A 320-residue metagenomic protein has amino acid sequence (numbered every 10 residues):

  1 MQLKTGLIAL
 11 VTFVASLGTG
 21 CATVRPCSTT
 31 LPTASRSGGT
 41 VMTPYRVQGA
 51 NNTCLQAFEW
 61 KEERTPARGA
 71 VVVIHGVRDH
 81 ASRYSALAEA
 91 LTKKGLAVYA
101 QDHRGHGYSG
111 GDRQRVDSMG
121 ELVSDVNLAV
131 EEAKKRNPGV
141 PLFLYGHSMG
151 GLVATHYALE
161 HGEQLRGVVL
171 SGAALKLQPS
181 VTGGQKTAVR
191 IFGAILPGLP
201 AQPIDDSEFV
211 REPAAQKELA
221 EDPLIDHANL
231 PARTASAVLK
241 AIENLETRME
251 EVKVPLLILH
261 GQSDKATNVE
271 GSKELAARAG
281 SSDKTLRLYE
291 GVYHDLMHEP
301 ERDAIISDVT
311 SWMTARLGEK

Functional and structural regions predicted by a protein language model:
S16-G49, T53-E63: An N-terminal hydrophobic leader/cap segment in hydrolases
A67-G76: Short beta-strand element of the alpha/beta-hydrolase
V77-A81, G107-N137, I305: Catalytic nucleophile-loop/oxyanion-hole region of alpha/beta-hydrolase and closely related hydrolase-like folds
A88-G111: Conserved alpha/beta-hydrolase
H147-L230: Alpha/beta-hydrolase-fold enzymes
V252, I258-H260, D264: Short beta-strand/loop motif that positions the catalytic acidic residue of the alpha/beta-hydrolase fold
V254, N268-A277: Short alpha-helix in the alpha/beta-hydrolase fold that links the catalytic acid
G291-K320: Catalytic active-site module of serine/aspartate enzymes centered on a nucleophile-bearing elbow/loop
